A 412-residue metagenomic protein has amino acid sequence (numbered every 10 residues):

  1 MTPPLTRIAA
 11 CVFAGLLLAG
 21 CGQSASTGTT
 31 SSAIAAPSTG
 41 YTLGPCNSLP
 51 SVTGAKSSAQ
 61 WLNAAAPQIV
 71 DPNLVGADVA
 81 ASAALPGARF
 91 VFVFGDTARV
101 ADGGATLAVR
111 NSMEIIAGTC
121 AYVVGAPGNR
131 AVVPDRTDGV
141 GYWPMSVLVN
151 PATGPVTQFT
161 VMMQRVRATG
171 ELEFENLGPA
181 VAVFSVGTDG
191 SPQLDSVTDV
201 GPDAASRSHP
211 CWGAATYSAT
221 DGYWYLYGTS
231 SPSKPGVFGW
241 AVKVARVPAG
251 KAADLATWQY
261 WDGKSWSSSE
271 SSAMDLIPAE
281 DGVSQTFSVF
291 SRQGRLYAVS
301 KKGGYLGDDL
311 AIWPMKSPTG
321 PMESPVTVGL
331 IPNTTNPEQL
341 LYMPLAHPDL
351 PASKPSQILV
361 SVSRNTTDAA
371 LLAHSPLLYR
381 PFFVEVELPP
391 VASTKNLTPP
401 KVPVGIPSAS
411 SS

Functional and structural regions predicted by a protein language model:
M1-A9: Bacterial N-terminal signal peptides that target proteins for export
L17-G20: C-terminal motif of bacterial Sec signal peptides marking the signal peptidase cleavage site
G22-S24: Bacterial signal peptide processing site
S26-A35: Extracytoplasmic/lumenal low-complexity Ser/Thr/Pro-rich segments of cell-envelope proteins
I34-P72, L85-V140, P151-A205, D221 (+4 more regions): Beta-rich carbohydrate-recognition and catalytic domains
D78-A81, R130-P151, C211-A215, Q285-S288 (+1 more regions): Beta-propeller and closely related beta-sheet repeat lectin domains
D281, E338-L341: Repeat-based blade/solenoid architectures
